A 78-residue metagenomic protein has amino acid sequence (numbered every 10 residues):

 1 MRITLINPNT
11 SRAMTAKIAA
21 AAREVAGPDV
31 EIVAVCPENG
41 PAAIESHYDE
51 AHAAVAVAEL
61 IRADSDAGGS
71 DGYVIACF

Functional and structural regions predicted by a protein language model:
M1-A56: N-terminal glycine-rich anion-binding loop in soluble enzyme alpha/beta folds
A53-F78: Glycine/small-residue-rich loop that forms an oxyanion/phosphate-binding "nest" at active or ligand-binding sites
